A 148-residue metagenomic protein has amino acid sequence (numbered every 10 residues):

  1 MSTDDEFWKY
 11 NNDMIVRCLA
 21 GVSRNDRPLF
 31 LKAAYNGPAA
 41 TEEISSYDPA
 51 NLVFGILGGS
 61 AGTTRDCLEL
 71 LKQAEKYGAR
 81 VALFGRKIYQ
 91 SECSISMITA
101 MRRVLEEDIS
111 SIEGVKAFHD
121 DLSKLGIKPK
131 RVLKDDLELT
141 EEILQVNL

Functional and structural regions predicted by a protein language model:
M1-F54, R65-R80: Alpha/beta enzyme core
N11-N12, T63, C93, S111: Intrinsic-disorder/low-complexity, polar/charged segments
I56-G62, Y77-S94: Glycine-rich phosphate-binding active-site loops on the catalytic face of alpha/beta enzymes
L57, G62-T64, L68-L70, H119-D120 (+2 more regions): Mixed-charge, polar/low-complexity N-terminal
E75-Y77, Y89-N147: C-terminal helical cap(s) of enzyme catalytic domains, especially alpha/beta-barrels
